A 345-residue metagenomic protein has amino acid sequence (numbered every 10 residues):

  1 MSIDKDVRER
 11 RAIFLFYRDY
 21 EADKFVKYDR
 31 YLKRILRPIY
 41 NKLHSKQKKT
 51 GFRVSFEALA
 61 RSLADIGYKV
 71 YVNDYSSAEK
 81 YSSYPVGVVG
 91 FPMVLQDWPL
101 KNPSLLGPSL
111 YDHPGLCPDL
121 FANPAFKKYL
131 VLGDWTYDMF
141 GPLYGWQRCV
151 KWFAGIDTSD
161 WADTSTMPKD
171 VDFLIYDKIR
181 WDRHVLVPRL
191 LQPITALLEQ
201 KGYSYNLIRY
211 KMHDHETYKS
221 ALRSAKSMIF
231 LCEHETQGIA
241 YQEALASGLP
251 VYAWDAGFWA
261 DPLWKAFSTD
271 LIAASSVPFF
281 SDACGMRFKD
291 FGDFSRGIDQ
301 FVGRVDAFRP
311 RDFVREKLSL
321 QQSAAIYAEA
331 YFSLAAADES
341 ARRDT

Functional and structural regions predicted by a protein language model:
M1-P92, A325-A330, D338-R342: N-terminal pre-catalytic "stem/leader" segment of glycosyltransferase-like enzymes
K46, M139, A154-H215: Conserved catalytic-core segment of nucleotide-activated headgroup transferases in glycan assembly
S55-K127, V131-D138: Extended catalytic core of nucleotide-activated donor transferases of GT-like folds
C117-P118, E216-Y218, D293: Short acidic active-site motifs
K127-D138, G145-W161: Donor nucleotide-sugar binding/catalytic pocket of nucleotide-sugar-dependent glycosyltransferases
D214-A225, A246: Short acidic alpha-helix that forms the nucleotide-activated donor recognition element in Leloir-type transferases
R223-T236: Acidic donor-binding loop of glycosyltransferase active sites
E233, Q237-K317: Catalytic binding pocket for nucleotide-activated donors in carbohydrate/polymer assembly enzymes
